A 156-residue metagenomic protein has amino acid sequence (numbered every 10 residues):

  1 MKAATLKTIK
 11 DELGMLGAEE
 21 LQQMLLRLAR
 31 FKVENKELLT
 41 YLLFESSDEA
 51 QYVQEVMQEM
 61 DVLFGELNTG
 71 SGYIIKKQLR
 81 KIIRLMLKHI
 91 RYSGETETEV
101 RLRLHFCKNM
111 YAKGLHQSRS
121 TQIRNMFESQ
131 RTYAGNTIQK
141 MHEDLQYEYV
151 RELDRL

Functional and structural regions predicted by a protein language model:
M1-M15, E19-L156: Short amphipathic alpha-helical interaction elements located at domain edges and within/adjacent to intrinsically
